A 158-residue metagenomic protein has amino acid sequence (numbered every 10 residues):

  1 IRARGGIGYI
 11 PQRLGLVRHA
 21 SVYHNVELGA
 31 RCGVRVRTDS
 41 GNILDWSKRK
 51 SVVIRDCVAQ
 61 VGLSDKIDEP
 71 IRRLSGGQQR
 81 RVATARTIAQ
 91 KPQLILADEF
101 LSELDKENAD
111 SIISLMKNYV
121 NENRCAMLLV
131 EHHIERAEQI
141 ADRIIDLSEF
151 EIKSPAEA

Functional and structural regions predicted by a protein language model:
A20-T38: Q-loop/switch helix immediately C-terminal to the Walker
S40-K66: Conserved ABC ATPase "signature" region
P70-L74: Conserved ABC ATPase signature
T84: Hydrophobic anchor residue at the start of the ABC signature
K91: Conserved catalytic motifs of ABC-family nucleotide-binding domains
I95-D98: Catalytic Walker B motif of ABC-type/P-loop ATPase nucleotide-binding domains
E131-H132: H-loop/switch region of ABC-family ATPase nucleotide-binding domains
